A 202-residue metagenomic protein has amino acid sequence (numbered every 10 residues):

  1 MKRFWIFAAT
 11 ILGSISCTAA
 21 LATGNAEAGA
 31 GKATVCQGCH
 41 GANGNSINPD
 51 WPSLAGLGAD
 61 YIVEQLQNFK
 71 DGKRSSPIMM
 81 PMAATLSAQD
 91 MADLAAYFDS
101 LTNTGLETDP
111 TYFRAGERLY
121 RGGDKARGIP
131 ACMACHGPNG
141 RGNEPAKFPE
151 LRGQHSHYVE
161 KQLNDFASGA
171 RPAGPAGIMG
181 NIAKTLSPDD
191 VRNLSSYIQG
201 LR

Functional and structural regions predicted by a protein language model:
M1-F4: Positively charged n-region of N-terminal signal peptides that target proteins for export
F7-S16: Bacterial N-terminal signal peptides
C17-A33, I47-D50, S100-A126: Electrostatic cytochrome c docking/interface patches
T23, V63, S100, A115-G122 (+6 more regions): Predominantly soluble domains enriched in secretory-pathway, periplasmic, or organellar proteins
G24-A26, A30-D71: The feature marks the first
E27-T34, A59, V63-E64, G123-M133 (+1 more regions): Sequence context surrounding c-type heme c attachment/ligation sites in exported
C36-A42, L94, I129-P138, L194: The canonical Cys-X-X-Cys-His
I47-S53, N68-T111, P145-E150, A167-L201: Axial heme c-ligation environment in periplasmic c-type cytochrome domains
